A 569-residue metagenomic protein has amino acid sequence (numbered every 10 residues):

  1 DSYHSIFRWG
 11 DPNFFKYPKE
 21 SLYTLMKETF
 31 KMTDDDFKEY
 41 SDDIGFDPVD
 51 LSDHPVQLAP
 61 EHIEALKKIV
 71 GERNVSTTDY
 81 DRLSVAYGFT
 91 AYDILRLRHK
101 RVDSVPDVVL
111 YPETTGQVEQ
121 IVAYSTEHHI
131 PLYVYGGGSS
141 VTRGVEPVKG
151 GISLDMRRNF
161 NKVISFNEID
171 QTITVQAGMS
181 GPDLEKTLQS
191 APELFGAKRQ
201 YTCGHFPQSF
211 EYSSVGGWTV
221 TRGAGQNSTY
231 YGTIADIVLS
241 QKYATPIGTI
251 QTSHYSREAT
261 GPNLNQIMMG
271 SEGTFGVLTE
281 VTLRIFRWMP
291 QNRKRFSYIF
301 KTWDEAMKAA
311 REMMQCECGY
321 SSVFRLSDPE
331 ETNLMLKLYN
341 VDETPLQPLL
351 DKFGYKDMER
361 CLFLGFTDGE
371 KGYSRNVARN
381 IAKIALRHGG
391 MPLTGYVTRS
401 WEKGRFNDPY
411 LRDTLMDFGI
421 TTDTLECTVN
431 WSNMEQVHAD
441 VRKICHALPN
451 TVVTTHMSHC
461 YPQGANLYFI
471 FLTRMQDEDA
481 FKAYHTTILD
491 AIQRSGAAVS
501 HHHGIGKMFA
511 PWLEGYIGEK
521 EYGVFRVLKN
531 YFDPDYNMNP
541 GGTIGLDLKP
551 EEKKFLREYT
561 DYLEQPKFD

Functional and structural regions predicted by a protein language model:
D1-A123, V141-Q171, E331-L338, P348-D351 (+4 more regions): N-terminal flexible segment immediately upstream of the FAD-binding catalytic core in FAD-dependent oxidoreductases
K16-Y40, E72-L95, M307-T487, A491 (+1 more regions): C-terminal substrate-recognition/cap domain of FAD-linked oxidoreductases
L154, R158, L239-Y243, Q266-G270 (+4 more regions): Short beta-strand elements
K162-R325, K554-D569: FAD-binding subdomain of flavoenzyme oxidoreductases
G506-D569: Activity-critical C-terminal alpha-helical subdomain
